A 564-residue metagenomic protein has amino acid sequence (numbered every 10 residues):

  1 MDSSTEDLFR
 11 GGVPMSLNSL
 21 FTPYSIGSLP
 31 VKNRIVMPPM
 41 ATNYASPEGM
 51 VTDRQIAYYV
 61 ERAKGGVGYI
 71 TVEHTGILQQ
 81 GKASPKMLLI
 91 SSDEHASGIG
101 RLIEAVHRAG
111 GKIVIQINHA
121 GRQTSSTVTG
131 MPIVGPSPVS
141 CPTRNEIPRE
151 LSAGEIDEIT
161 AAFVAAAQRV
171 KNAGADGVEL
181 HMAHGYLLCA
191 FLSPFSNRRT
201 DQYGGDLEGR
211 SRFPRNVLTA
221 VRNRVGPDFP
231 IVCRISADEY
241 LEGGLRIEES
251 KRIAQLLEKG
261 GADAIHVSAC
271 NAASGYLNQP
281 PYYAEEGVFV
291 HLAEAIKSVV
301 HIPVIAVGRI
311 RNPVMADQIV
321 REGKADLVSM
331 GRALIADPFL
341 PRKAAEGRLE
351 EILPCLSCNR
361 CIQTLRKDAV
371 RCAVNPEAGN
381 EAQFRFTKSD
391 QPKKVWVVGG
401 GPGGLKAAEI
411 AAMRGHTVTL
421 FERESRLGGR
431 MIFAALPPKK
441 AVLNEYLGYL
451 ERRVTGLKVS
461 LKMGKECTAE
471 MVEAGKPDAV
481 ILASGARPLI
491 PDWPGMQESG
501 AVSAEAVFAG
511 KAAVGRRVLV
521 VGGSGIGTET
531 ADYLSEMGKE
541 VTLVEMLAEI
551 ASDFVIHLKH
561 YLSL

Functional and structural regions predicted by a protein language model:
S4-V398, P402, I410-M413, T417-V418 (+2 more regions): Flavin-dependent oxidoreductase catalytic cores
D263, G287-E294, S298, I302 (+13 more regions): Feature representing long, continuous alpha-helical segments
Q279-E285, R385-T387, P392, F433-E445 (+3 more regions): Short, contiguous acidic/charged loop-to-helix segments that flank catalytic cores in large enzymes
K324, V454-L461, Q497-G500: A short helix-to-beta-strand connector/capping loop
S389-F421, L427, K462-K476, S484-G495 (+2 more regions): Rossmann-like dinucleotide/flavin-binding elements
G429-P477, F554-L564: N-terminal Rossmann-like dinucleotide/flavin-binding domain of flavoprotein oxidoreductases that bind FAD/FMN
I481: N-terminal Rossmann-like NAD(P) cofactor-binding module of classical short-chain dehydrogenase/reductase
